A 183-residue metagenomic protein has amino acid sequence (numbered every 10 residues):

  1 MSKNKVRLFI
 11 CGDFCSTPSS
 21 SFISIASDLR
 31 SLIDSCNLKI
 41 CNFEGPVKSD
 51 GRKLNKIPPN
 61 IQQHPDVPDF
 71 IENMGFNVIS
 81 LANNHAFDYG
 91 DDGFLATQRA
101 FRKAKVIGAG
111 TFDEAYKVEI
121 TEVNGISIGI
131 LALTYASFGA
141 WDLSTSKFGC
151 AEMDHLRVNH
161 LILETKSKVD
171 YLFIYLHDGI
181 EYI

Functional and structural regions predicted by a protein language model:
M1-N4, F9, I57, V67-N73 (+2 more regions): Active-site loop-to-helix "anion-binding N-cap" substructures in soluble metabolic enzymes
M1-Q62, H160-E164: N-terminal active-site segment of His-dependent metallophosphoesterases
D13, C41, L81, H85 (+2 more regions): Divalent metal-coordination and catalytic microenvironments
F14-T17, G45-K48, H85-D88, E114-A115 (+2 more regions): Solvent-exposed loop/turn segments at secondary-structure junctions within structured extracellular/periplasmic domains
F22-S27, I61-Q62, E122-Y175, I180: Binuclear metal-dependent hydrolase catalytic cores centered on His/Asp/Glu-rich metal-binding motifs
R30-D34, K39, E72, Q98 (+3 more regions): Surface-exposed amphipathic alpha-helices with a cationic face
D50-E72, D170-I183: Active-site-proximal segments of metal-dependent phosphoesterases and phosphodiesterases across multiple
V78-G129: Active-site-adjacent helix-turn-beta-strand microarchitecture at beta-sheet edges that either contains or buttresses
